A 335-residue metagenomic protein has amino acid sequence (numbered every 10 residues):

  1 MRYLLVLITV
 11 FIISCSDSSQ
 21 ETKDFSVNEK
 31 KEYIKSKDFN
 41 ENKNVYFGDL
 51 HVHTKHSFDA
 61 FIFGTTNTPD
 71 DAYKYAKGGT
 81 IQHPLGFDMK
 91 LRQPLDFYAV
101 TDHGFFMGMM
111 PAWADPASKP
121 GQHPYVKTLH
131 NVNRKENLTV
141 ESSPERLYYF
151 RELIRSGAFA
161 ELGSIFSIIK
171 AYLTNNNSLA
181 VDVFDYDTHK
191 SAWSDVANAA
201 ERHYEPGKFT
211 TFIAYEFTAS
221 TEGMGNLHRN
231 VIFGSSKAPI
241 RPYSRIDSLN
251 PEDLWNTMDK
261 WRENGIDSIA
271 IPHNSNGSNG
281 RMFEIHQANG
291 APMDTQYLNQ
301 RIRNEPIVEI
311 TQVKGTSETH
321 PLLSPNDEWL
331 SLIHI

Functional and structural regions predicted by a protein language model:
M1-L7: Sec-dependent signal peptide recognition, specifically the positively charged N-region followed immediately by
I13-S14: C-terminal motif of bacterial Sec signal peptides marking the signal peptidase cleavage site
D17: Short, conserved catalytic or interaction motifs in soluble domains
Q20-H334: Extended, charged catalytic domains and RNA/DNA-binding interfaces, predominantly in divalent-metal-using enzymes
